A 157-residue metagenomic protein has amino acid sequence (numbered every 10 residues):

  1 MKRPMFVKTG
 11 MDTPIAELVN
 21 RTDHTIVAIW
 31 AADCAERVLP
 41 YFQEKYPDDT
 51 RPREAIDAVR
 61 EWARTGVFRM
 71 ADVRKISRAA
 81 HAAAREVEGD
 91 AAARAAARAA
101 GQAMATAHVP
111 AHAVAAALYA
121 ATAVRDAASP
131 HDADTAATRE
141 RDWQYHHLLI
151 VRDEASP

Functional and structural regions predicted by a protein language model:
K2-W143, I150-R152: Structured binding/interaction patches within domain cores
